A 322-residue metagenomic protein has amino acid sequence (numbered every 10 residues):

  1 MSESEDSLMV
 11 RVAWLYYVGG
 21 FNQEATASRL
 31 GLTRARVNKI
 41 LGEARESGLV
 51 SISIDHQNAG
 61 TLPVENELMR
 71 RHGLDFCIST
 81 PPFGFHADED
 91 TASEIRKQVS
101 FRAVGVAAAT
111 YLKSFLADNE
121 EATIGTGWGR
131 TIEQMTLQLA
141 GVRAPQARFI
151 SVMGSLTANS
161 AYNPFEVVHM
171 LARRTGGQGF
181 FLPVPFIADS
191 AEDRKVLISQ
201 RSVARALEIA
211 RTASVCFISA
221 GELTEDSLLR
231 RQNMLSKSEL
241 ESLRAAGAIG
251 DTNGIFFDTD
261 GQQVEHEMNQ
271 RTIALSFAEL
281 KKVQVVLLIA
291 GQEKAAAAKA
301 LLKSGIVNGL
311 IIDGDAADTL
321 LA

Functional and structural regions predicted by a protein language model:
S2-A13, Y17-T26, G31, R36 (+5 more regions): Conserved phosphate- and dinucleotide-binding cores of soluble alpha/beta proteins, encompassing both enzyme active
V12, V104, A108-L112, M135 (+2 more regions): Generic hydrophobic alpha-helical segments
N22-L32, T123-L137: An N-terminal domain-start capping segment
K39-G125, L137-Q146, S155-P164: HTH-adjacent hinge/linker in prokaryotic transcriptional regulators
P81, I124-T131, A290, G314: Glycine-rich beta-strand-to-loop/alpha-helix junction loops that act as flexible
A109, K113, E133-L137, H169-R173 (+1 more regions): A broadly conserved amphipathic alpha-helix scaffold signal in soluble, globular proteins
T126, F149-S151, F181, L287-L288: Structural beta-sheet core signal
T131-V142, L228-S238: Short Gly/Thr/Asp-enriched flexible loops that form oxyanion-binding sites at enzyme active sites
